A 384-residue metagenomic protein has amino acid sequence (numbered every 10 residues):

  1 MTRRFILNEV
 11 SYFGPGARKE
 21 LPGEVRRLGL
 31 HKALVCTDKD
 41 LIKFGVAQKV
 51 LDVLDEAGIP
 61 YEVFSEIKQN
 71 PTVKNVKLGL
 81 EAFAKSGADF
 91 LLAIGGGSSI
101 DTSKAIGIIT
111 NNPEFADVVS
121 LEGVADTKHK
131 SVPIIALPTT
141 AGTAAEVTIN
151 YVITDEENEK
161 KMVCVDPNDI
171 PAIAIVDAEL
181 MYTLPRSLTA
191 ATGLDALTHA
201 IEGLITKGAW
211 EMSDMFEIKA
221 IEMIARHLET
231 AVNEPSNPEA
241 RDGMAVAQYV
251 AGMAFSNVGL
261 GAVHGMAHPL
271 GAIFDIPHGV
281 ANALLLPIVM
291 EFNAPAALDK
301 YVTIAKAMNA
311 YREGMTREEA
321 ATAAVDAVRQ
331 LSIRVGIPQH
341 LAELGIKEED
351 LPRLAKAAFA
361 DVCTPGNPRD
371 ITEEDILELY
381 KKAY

Functional and structural regions predicted by a protein language model:
M1-F64: An N-terminal, well-structured beta->alpha segment
I42-F115, T230-R241: N-terminal small/polar loop signature for handling phosphorylated ligands or for N-terminal nucleophile
K74-V176: Glycine/threonine-rich beta-strand-loop-alpha-helix active-site module that forms ligand/phosphate-binding
G142, Y249-N282, D361-P365: Glycine-rich phosphate/pyrophosphate-binding beta-alpha loops
N150-V258, E374: Carboxylate- and glycine-rich phosphate/diphosphate-binding segment that chelates Mg2+/Mn2+
I273-D350: Gly/Pro-rich interdomain helix-loop hinge
K347-Y384: Short, amphipathic C-terminal "tail helix"
